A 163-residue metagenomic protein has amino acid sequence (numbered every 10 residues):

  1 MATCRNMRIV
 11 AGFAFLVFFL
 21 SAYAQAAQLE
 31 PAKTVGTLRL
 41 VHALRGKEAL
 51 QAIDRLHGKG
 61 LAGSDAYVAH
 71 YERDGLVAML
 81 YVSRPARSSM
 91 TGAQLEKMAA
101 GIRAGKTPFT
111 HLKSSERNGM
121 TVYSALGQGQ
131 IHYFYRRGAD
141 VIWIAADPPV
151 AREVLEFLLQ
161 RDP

Functional and structural regions predicted by a protein language model:
A2-F13: Bacterial N-terminal signal peptides that target proteins for export
A11-S21: Bacterial N-terminal signal peptides
A22-R73, P108-N118, P149-V150, V154-P163: N-terminal "mature-domain start" segment
D65-E72, V122-S124, Q130-R136: Short, surface-exposed beta-strand/loop micro-motifs that present aromatic residues
D65-E96: A short acidic-to-branched-hydrophobic micro-motif
A86, A100-A104, L159-P163: Sec-exported extracytoplasmic/periplasmic mature domains
L95-A125: Short, internal acidic amphipathic alpha-helical interface segments that mediate docking to partner proteins
H132-V150: Short, exposed beta-strand-loop hairpins at the edges of beta-sheets in extracellular/periplasmic proteins
